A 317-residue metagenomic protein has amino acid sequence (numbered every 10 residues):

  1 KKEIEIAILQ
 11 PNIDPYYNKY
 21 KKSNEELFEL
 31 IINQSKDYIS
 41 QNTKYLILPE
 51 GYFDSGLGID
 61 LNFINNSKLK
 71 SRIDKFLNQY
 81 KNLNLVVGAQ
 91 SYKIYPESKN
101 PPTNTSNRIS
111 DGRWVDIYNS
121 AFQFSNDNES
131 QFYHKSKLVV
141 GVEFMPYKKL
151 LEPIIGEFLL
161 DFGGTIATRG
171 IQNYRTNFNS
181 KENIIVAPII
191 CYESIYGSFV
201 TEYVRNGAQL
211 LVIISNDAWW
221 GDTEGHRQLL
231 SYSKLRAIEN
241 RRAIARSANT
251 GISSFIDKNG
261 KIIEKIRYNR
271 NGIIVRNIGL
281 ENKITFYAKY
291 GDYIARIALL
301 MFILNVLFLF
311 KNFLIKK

Functional and structural regions predicted by a protein language model:
K1-K317: Enzyme catalytic cores with a strong preference for nitrogen-chemistry domains
